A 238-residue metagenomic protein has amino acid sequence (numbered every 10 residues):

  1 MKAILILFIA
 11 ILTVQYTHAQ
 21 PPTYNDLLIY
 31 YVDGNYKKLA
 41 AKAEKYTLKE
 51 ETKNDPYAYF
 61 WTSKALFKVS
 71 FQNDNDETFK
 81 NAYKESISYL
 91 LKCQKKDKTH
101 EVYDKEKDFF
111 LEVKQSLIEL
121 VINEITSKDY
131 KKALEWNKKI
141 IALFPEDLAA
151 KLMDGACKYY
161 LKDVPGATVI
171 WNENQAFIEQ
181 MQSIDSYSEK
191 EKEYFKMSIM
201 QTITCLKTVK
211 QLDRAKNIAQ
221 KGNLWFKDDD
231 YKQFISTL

Functional and structural regions predicted by a protein language model:
M1-I29: Bacterial Sec-dependent N-terminal signal peptides
Q20-K84: Start-of-domain marker
D26, T62, V69, V113 (+4 more regions): Structural register within alpha-helical repeat arrays
E51-K53, K98, P145-E146, E179 (+1 more regions): Short coil turns that delineate tetratricopeptide repeat
K68-N75, Y160-K162, Q182, K210: Short coil/turn linking the two alpha-helices of tandem helical-hairpin repeats
V102-M200, K207: Extended amphipathic alpha-helical interaction segments
E193-L238: Terminal, low-structured helical/coil segments at or just beyond the last alpha-helical repeat
